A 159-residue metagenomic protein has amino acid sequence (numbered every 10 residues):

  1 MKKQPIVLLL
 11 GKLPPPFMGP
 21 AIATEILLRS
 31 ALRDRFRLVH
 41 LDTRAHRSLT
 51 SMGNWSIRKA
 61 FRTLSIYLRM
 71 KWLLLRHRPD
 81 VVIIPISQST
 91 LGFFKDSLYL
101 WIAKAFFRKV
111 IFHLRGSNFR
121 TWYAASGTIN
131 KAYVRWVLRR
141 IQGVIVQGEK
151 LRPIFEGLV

Functional and structural regions predicted by a protein language model:
M1-R47, F107: N-terminal subdomain of nucleotide-sugar transferases
P20, G116, G148-K150: Helix N-cap/beta->alpha junction signal
R44-R62: N-terminal beta-loop-helix "entrance" segment that forms/cooperates in small-molecule cofactor or anionic ligand
I57-L74: Glycine-rich, highly charged phosphate/nucleotide-binding loops
I66, V81-F106: An aromatic- and histidine-rich active-site surface loop
S87-L91, F106-T128, Q142-G143: A short, histidine- and acid-enriched strand-loop-helix "catalytic/donor-clamping" loop that lines the nucleotide-sugar
V137-E149: A short beta-strand/loop micro-motif in the catalytic core of glycosyltransferases that engages the nucleotide-sugar
R152-V159: Helix-loop-beta element that forms the nucleotide-linked donor phosphate-binding surface in glycosyltransferases
